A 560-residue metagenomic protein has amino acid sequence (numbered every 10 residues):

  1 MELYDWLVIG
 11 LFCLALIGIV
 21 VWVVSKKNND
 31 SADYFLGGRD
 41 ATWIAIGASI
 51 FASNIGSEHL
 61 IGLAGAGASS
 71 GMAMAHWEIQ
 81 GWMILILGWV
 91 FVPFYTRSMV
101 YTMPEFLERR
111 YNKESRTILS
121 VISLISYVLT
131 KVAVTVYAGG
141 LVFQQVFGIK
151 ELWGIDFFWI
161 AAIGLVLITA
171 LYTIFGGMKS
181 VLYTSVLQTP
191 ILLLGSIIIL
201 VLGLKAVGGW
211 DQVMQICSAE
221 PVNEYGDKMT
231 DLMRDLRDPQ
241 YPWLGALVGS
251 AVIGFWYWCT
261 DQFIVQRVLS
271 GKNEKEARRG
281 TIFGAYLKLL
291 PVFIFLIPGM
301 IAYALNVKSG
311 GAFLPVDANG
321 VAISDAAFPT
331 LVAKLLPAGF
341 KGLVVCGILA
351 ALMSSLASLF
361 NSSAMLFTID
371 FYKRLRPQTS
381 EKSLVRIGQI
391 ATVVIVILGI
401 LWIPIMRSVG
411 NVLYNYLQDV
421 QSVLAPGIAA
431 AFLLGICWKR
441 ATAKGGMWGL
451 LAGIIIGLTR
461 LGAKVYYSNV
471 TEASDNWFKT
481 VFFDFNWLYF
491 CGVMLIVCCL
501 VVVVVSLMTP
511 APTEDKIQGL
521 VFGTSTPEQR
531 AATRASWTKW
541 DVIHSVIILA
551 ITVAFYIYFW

Functional and structural regions predicted by a protein language model:
M1-W560: Membrane-embedded helix-loop-helix hairpins and adjacent transmembrane boundary segments in multi-pass transporters
